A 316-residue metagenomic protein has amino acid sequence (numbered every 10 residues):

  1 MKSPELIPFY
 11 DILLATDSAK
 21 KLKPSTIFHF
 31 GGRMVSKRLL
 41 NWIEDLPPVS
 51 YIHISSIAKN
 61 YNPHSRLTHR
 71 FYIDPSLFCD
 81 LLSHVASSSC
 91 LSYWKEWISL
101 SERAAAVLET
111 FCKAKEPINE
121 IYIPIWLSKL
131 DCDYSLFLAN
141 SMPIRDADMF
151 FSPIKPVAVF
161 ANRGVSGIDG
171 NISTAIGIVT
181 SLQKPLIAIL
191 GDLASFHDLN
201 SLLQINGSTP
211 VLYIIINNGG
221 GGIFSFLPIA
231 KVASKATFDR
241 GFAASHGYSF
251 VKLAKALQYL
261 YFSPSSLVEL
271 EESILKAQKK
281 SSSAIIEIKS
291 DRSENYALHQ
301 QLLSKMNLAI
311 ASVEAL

Functional and structural regions predicted by a protein language model:
M1, Y51-I57, Y213-N217: Short internal beta-strands
M1-I52, P156-S181, F196-N200, S265-S266: Glycine-rich, anion-gripping cofactor-binding loops and their flanking helix/strand elements in enzyme active sites
I7-T16, T68-H84, Y261-V268: Short acidic-hydrophobic, aromatic-tinged amphipathic segments that line or gate anion-handling sites
T26, S135, P185-I187: Structural motif
G31-V35, I57, S141-P143, N218-G219 (+1 more regions): Short glycine-rich anion-binding loops that position phosphate/pyrophosphate groups of nucleotides and phosphorylated
Y51-H53, I57-E96: Terminal amphipathic helices with adjacent charged low-complexity linkers/tails
I98-Q183: Active-site diphosphate/adenylate-binding microenvironment
M149-L316: Thiamine diphosphate
